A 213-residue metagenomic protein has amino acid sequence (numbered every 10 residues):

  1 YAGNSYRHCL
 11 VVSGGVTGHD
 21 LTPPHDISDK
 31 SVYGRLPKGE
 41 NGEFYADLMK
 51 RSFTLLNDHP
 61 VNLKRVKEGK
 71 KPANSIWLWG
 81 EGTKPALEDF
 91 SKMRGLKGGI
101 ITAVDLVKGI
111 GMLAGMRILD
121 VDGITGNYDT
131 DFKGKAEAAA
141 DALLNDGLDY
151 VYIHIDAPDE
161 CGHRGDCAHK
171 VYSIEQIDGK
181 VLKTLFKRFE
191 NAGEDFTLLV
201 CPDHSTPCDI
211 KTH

Functional and structural regions predicted by a protein language model:
Y1-H213: Feature captures the catalytic ectodomains and active-site-proximal regions of enzymes that hydrolyze or transfer
